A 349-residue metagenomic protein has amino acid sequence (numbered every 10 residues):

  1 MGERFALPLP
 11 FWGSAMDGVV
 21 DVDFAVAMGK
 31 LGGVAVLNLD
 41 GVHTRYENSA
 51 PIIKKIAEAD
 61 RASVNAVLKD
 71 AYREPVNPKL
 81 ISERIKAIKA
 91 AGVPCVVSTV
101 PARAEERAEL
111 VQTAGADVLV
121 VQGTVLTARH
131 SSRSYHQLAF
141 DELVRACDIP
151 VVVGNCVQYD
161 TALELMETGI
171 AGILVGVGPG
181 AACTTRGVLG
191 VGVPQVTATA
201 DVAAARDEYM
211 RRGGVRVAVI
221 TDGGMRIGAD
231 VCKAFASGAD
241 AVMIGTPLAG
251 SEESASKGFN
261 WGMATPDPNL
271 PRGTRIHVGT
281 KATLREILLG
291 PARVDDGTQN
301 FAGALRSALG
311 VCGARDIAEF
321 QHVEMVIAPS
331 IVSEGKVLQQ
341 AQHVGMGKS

Functional and structural regions predicted by a protein language model:
M1-A204, E208-R212, A218, L248-S251 (+1 more regions): Active-site entrance/lid segments in N-terminal catalytic domains of soluble metabolic enzymes
Y72-L80, K86, D148, G190-T221 (+1 more regions): Alpha/beta catalytic cores of nucleotide-metabolism and tRNA/nucleoside-modifying enzymes
